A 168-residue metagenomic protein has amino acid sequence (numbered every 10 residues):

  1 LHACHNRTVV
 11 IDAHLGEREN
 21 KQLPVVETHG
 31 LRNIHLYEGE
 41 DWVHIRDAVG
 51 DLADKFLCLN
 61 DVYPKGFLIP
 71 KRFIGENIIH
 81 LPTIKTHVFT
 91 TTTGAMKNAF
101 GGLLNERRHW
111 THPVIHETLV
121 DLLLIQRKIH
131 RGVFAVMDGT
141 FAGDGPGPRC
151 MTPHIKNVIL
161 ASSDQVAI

Functional and structural regions predicted by a protein language model:
L1-I168: Extended, low-polarity segments enriched in aliphatic/aromatic residues
